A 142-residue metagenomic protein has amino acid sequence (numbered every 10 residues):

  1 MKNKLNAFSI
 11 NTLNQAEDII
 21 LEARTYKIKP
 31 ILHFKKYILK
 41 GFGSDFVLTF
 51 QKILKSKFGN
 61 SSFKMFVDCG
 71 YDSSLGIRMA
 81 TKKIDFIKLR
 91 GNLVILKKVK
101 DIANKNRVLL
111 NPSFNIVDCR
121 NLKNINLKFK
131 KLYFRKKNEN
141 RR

Functional and structural regions predicted by a protein language model:
M1, L5, T12-K36: Long, hydrophobic N-terminal alpha-helical segment
K2-N14, S61-G70, V117-N121, K131-R135 (+1 more regions): Active-site mouth loops of central-metabolism enzymes
N6-I10, I28-F34, F63-C69, F86-L89 (+1 more regions): Hydrophobic faces of well-ordered beta-strands that scaffold small-molecule active sites in alpha/beta enzyme cores
N14-E17, L39-Q51, G91-K105: Active-site-adjacent beta->alpha loops and helix N-cap segments on the catalytic face of soluble alpha/beta enzymes
K29, Y37, V94-R142: Conserved anion-binding
F34-K82: N-terminal active-site wall of soluble small-molecule enzyme domains
G76-I87, D101-L109: Amphipathic protein-protein interaction modules
